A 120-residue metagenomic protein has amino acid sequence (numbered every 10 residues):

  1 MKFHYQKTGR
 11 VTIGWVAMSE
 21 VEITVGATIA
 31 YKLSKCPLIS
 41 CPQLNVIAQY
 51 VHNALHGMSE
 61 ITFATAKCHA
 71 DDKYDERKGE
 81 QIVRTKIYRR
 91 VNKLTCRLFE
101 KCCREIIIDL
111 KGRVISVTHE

Functional and structural regions predicted by a protein language model:
M1-E120: Catalytic phosphate/metal-binding cores of nucleic-acid and nucleotide-processing enzymes, i.e., regions that mediate
